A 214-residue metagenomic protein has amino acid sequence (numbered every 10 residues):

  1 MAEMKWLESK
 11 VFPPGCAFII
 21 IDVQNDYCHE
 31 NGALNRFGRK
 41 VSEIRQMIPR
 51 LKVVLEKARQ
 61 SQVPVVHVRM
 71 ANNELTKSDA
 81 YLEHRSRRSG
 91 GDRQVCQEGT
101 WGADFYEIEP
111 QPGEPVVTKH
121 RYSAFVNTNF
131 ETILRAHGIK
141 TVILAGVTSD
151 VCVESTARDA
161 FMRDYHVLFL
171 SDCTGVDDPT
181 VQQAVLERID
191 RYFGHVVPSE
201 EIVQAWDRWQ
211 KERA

Functional and structural regions predicted by a protein language model:
M1-A17, V53-S61, N73-S78, L82-A214: Active-site-adjacent betaalpha module
P14-C16, G32-A58, V63-V65, M70: A short alpha/beta connector and helix-capping loop motif
A17-Y27: Acidic-leg catalytic submotif of subtilisin-like serine proteases
I20, H67, F169: Short beta-strand "acidic-cap" motif of Rossmann-like dinucleotide-binding folds
D26-N31, L75-K77: Short acidic/His/Gly/Ser-rich catalytic and metal-binding motifs that mark active-site loops of diverse hydrolases
